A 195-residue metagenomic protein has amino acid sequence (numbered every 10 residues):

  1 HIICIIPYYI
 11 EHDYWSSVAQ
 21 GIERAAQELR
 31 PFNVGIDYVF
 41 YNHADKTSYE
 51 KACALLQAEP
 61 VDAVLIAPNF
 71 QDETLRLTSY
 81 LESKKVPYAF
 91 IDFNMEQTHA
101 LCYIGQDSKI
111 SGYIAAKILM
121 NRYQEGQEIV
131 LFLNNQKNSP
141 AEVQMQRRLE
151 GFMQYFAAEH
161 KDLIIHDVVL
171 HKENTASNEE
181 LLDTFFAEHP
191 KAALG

Functional and structural regions predicted by a protein language model:
H1-A19, C102, E128-P140: Short beta-strand segments enriched in small/hydrophobic residues
I2-N42: N-terminal glycine-rich anion-binding loop in soluble enzyme alpha/beta folds
A26-K46, I129-L131, M153-T175: Short beta-strand elements in bilobed, periplasmic/extracellular small-molecule ligand-binding domains
Q57-N69, P87-I91, V130-L133, H189-G195: Periplasmic-binding protein-like
A63-E82, F152, H166-G195: Hydrophobic alpha-helical
F70-I110, N134: Flexible loop/hinge segments that line or gate small-molecule binding clefts
I104-V130, A176-L182: Hydrophobic alpha-helical segments within soluble ligand-binding/sensing domains
A115-E159, D167-V168: An alpha-beta-alpha
